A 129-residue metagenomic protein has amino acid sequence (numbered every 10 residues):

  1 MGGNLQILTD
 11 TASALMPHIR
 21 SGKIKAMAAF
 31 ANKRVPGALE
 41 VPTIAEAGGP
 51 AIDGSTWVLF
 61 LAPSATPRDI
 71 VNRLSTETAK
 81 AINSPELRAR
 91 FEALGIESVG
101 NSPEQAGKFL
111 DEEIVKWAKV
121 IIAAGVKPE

Functional and structural regions predicted by a protein language model:
M1-E129: Conserved, function-defining micro-sites of small-solute handling proteins
